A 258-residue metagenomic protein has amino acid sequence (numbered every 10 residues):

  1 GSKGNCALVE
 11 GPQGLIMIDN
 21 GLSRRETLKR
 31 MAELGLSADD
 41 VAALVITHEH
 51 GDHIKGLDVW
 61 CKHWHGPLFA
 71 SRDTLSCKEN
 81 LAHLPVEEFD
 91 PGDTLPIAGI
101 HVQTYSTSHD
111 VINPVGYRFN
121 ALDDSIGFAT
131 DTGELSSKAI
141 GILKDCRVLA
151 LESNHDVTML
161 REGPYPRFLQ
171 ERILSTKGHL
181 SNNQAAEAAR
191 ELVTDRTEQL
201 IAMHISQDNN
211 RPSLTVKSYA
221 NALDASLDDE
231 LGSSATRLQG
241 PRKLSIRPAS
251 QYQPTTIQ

Functional and structural regions predicted by a protein language model:
G1-L34, V115-D131, V148: Conserved beta-strand hairpin/beta-sheet module of binuclear metal-dependent hydrolase folds, prominently
K3, H50-I54, L75-C77, V111-I112 (+3 more regions): Active-site environment of divalent metal-dependent phosphoester hydrolases
M17-G21, A42-E49, F69-R72, G127-T130 (+3 more regions): Active-site neighborhood of phospho(di)ester-bond hydrolases with catalytic His/Asp-centered motifs
S23-A70: Active-site metal-binding motif and surrounding structural segment of the metallo-beta-lactamase
K55-W64, C77-N80, N210-K217: Metal-dependent catalytic neighborhoods of phosphoester/phosphodiester hydrolases
A70-D123: Metallo-beta-lactamase
D93-L95, G99-T104, S108-H109, A121-I126 (+2 more regions): Conserved catalytic scaffold of divalent metal-dependent phosphoesterases
S137-P248: Cap/insert and terminal regions of metallo-dependent hydrolase folds
